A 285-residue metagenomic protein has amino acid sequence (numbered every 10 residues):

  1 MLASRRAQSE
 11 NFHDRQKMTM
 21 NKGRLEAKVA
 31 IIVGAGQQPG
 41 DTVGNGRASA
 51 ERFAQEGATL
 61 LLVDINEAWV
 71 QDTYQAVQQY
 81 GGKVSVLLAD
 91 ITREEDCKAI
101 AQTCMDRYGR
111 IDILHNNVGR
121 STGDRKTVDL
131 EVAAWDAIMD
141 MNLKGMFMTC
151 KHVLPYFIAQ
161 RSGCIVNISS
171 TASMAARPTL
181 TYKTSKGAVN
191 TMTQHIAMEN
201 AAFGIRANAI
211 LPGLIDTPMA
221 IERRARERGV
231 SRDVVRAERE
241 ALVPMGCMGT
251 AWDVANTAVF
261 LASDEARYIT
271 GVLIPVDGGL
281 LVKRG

Functional and structural regions predicted by a protein language model:
K22-L61: Canonical Rossmann dinucleotide-binding motif of NAD(H)/NADP(H)-dependent dehydrogenases/reductases, specifically
D41, L130, A176-T184, H195 (+1 more regions): Active-site loop-to-helix junction immediately N-terminal to the catalytic Tyr of the SDR YXXXK motif in Rossmann-fold
S121-D124, C247, A258-V259, T270-G285: Short C-terminal tail/terminal secondary-structure segment of NAD(P)H-dependent dehydrogenase/reductase domains
R125-T127, A134-D136, T179, R239: Substrate-binding pocket helix/loop in short-chain dehydrogenase/reductase
V128-F147, S162, V166, V189 (+1 more regions): Catalytic Tyr-X3-Lys loop
C150, S185, T193: Active-site helix of classical SDR
S170: Residue(s) in the substrate-gating loop at a strand-loop-helix junction that position the organic substrate next
A201, R206, I269-G271: Short, small/polar-rich loop/turn modules that mediate ligand/substrate recognition or access, typified
